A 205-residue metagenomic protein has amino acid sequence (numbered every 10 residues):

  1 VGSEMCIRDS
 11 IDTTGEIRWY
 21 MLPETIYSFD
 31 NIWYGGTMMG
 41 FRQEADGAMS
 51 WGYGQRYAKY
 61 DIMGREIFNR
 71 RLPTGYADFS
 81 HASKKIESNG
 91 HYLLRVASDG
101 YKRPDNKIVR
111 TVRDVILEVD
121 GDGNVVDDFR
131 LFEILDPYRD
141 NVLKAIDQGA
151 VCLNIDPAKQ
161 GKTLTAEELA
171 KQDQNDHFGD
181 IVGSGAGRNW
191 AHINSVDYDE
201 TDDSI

Functional and structural regions predicted by a protein language model:
V1-I7: Short, small-residue-biased leader/transition segments that mark boundaries at the very start of proteins
S10, Y57-R65, I108-N124: Beta-propeller blade signature
I17-I86: Blade-loop segments of beta-propeller domains
L22-I32, R71-G75, N124-A186: Surface-exposed loop and turn segments in beta-propeller and other repeat-based domains that flank or scaffold
Y34-F41, H81-A82, G187-D202: Beta-rich, blade/repeat-based domains predominating in secreted/periplasmic proteins but also intracellular
D46-G47, S88-G90, T201-D203: Short coil/turn segments that connect the beta-strands within blades of beta-propeller domains
Q55, S98-G100, L131, D156-P157: Residue-level signature of beta-propeller blades and closely related beta-rich strand-turn architectures in secreted
A97-V112, D176-R188: Short, conserved, GDST-rich strand-edge loop motifs in beta-rich repeat architectures
